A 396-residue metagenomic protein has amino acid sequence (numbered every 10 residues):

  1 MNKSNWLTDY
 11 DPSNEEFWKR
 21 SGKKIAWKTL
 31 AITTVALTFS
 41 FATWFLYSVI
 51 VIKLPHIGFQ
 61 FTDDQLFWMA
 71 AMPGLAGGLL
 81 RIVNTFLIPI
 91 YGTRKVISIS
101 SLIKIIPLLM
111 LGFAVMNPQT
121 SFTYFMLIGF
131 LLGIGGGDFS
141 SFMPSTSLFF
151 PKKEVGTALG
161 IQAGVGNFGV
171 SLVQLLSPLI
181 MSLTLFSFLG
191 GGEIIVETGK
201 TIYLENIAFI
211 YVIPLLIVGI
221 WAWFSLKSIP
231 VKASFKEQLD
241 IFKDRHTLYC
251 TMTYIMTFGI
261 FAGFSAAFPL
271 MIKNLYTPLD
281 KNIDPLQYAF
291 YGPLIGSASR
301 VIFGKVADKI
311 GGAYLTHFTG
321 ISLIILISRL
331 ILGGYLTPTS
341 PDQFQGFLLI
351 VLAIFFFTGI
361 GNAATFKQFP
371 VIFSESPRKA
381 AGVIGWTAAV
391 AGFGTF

Functional and structural regions predicted by a protein language model:
M1-S40: Cytosolic juxtamembrane N-terminal segment immediately preceding the first transmembrane helix of multi-pass
Y47-I52, S177, D244-A298, N362 (+1 more regions): Extracytoplasmic gate region of multi-pass secondary transporters
W68-F86, F290-F303: Central cavity-lining transmembrane alpha-helices of secondary-active solute carriers, predominantly the Major
I90-L102, D308-L323: Cytoplasmic membrane-interface "Motif A"-like loop-to-helix N-cap segments of 12-TM Major Facilitator Superfamily
P107, S121-G137, D342-G361: Hydrophobic core of transmembrane alpha-helices in multi-pass small-molecule transporters, especially MFS/SLC-type
G136, G156-S182, T387-F396: Glycine-rich segments within core transmembrane alpha-helices of 12-TM secondary carriers
S182, V212-K232: C-terminal membrane-cytosol helix-exit motif in multi-pass small-molecule transporters
I310-T365: C-terminal transmembrane helical hairpin of 12-TM major facilitator-type secondary transporters
